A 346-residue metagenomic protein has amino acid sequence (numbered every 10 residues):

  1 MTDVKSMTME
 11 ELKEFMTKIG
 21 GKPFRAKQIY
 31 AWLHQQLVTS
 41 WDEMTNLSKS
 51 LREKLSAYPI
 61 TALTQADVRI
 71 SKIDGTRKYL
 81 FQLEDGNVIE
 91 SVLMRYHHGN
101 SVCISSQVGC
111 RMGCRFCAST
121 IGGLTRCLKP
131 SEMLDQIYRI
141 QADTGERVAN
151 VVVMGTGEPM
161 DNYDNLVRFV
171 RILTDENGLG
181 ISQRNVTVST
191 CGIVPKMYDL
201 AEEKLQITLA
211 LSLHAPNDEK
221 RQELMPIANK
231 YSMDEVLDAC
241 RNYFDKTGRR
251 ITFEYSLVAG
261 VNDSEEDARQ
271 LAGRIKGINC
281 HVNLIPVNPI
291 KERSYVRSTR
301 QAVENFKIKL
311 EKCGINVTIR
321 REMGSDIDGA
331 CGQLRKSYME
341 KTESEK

Functional and structural regions predicted by a protein language model:
M1-I89, R241-R249, Y255-K346: Auxiliary Fe-S-binding modules of radical SAM enzymes
S71, S105-S106, S119, S189 (+1 more regions): Short linear Ser/Thr-Pro motifs
R77, I89, N100-I104, M112 (+1 more regions): Generic beta-strand structural signal
D85-G99: P-loop NTP-binding catalytic core
R95-E132: Canonical Radical SAM [4Fe-4S] cluster-binding loop centered on the CxxxCxxC motif and its immediate flanking residues
T120-N150: Conserved alpha-helical substructure of the radical SAM core
Q141-N150, G155-C313, V317: Conserved AdoMet/S-adenosylmethionine-binding subsite of the radical SAM
